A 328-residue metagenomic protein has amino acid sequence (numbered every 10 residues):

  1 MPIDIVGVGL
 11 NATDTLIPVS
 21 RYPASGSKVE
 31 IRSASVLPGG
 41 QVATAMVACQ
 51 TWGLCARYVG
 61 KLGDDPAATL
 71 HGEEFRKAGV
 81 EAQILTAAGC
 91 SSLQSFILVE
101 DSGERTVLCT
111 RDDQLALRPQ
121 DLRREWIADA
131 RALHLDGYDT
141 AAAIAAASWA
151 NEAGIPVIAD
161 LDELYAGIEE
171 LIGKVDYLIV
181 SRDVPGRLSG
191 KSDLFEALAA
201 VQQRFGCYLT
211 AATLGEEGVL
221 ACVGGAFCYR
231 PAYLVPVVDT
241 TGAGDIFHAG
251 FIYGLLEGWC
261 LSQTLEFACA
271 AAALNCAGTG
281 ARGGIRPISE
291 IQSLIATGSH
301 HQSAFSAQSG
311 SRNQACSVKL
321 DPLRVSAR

Functional and structural regions predicted by a protein language model:
M1-D4, E30, F195-R328: Conserved phosphate-binding/catalytic region of the ribokinase-like
M1-K61, P66-L70, K77, C316-R328: Glycine-rich phosphate/adenosyl-contacting loop at the front of the ribokinase-like
P66-A78, I97-L98, G103, L171: Active-site-proximal loop->helix
E74-G89: A glycine-rich helix N-cap at a beta->alpha junction
G79, D112-R118, V157-E163: Short gly/ser/thr-rich secondary-structure transition/capping motifs
Q83-A87, I97-A132, G137: Conserved phosphate-binding/catalytic loop of the ribokinase/pfkB sugar-kinase fold
A147-P231, P236: Conserved phosphate/ATP/ADP-binding segment of small-molecule kinases
